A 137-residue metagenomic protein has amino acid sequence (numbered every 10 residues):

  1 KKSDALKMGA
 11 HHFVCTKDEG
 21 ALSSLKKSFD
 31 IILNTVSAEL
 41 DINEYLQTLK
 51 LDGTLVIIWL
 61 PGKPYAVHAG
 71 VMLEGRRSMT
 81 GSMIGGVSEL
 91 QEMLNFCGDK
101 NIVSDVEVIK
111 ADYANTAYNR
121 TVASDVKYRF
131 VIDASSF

Functional and structural regions predicted by a protein language model:
K1-E44: Adenosine-nucleotide cofactor-binding segment
D4, E44-Q47, V71, F96 (+1 more regions): Well-formed, non-transmembrane alpha-helical positions, independent of function
K17, V36-S37, L60, G85-S88 (+1 more regions): Short beta->alpha linker loops
A38-E39, P61-G62, F137: Short glycine-rich anion-binding loops that position phosphate/pyrophosphate groups of nucleotides and phosphorylated
L49-L51: Helix-to-beta-strand junctions that scaffold the AdoMet/dcAdoMet cofactor pocket in Class I SAM-dependent enzymes
T54-V56, V67-E107: Rossmann-fold dehydrogenase core element
V87-F137: C-terminal hydrophobic helical "lid"/dimerization subdomain of Rossmann-like NAD(P)H-dependent oxidoreductases
